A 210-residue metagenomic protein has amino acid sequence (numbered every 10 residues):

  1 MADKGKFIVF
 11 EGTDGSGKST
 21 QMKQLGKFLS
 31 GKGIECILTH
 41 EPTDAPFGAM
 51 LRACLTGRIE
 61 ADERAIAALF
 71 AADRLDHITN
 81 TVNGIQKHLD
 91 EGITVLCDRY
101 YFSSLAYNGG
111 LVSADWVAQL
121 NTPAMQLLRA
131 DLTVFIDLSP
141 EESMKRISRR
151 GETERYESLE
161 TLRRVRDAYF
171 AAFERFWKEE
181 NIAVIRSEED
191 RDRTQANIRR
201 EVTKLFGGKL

Functional and structural regions predicted by a protein language model:
A2, G26, E141-L210: NTP-dependent small-molecule kinase module
D3-F7: Pre-Walker A (Motif I) flank of P-loop NTPase domains
F10: Hydrophobic anchor at the beta1->P-loop junction of P-loop NTPases
G15: Walker A (P-loop) phosphate-binding loop of P-loop NTPases
K18: Conserved lysine of the Walker
Q21: Hydrophobic positions on the alpha1 helix immediately C-terminal to the Walker A/P-loop
K32-Q119, A124-M125, N197: ATP-dependent small-molecule kinase phosphotransfer cores that center on conserved nucleotide phosphate-binding segments
R99, S103-A168: A glycine- and Lys/Arg-enriched "phosphate-lid" helix/loop adjacent to the NTP-binding pocket of small-molecule kinases
